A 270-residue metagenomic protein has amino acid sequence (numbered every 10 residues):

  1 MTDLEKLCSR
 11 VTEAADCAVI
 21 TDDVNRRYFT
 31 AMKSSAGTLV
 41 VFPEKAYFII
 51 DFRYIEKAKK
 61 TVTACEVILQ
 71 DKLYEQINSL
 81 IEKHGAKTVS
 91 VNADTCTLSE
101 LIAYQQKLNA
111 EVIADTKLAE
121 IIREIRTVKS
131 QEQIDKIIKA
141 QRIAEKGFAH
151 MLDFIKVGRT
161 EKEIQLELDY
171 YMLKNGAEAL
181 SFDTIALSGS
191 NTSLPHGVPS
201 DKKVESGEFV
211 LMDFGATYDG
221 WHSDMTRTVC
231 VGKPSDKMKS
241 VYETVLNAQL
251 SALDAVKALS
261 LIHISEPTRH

Functional and structural regions predicted by a protein language model:
M1-S265, R269: Active-site neighborhoods and metal-handling regions in enzymes and metal-associated proteins
